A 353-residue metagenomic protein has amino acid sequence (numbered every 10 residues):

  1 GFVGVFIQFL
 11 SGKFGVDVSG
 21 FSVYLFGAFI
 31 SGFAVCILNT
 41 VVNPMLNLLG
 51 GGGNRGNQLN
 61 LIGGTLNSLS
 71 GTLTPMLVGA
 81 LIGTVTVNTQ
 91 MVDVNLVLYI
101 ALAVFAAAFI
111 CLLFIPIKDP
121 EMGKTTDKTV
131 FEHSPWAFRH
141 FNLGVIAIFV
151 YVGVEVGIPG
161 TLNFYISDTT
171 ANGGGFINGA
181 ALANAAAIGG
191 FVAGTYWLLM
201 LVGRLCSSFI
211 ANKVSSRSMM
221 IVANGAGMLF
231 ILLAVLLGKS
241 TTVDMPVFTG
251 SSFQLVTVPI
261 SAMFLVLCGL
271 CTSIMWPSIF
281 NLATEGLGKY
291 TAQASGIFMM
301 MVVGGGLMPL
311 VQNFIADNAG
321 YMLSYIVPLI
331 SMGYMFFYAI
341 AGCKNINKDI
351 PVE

Functional and structural regions predicted by a protein language model:
G1-D17, G225-Q254: C-terminal ends and interior cores of transmembrane alpha-helices in multi-pass membrane transporters/permeases
D17-L38, P246-M275: Hydrophobic core of transmembrane alpha-helices in multi-pass small-molecule transporters, especially MFS/SLC-type
F21, L25-T65: Cytoplasmic helix-loop-helix junction between adjacent transmembrane helices in 12-TM secondary transporters
I37-G51, T272-G288: Intracellular juxtamembrane helix-capping segments at the cytosolic ends of symmetry-related transmembrane helices
N54-I82, A294-P309: Glycine-rich segments within core transmembrane alpha-helices of 12-TM secondary carriers
T74, W136-G194: Extracytoplasmic gate region of multi-pass secondary transporters
T74-G79, G83-V87, Y99-T125, F336-C343: C-terminal membrane-cytosol helix-exit motif in multi-pass small-molecule transporters
I82, V202-S216, A316: Helix-to-loop junctions at the C-terminal end of transmembrane segments in multipass secondary transporters
